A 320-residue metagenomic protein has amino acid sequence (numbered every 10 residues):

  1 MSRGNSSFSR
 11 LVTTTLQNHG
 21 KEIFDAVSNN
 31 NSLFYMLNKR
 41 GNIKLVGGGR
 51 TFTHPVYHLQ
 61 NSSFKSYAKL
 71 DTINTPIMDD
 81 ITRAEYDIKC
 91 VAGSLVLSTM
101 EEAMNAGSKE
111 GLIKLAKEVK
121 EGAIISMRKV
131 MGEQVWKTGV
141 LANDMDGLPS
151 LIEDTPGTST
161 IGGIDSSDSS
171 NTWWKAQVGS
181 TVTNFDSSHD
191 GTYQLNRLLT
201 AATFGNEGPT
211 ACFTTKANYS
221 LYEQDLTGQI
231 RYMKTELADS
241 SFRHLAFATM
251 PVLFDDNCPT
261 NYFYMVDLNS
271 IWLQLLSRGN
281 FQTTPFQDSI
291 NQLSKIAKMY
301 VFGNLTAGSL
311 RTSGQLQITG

Functional and structural regions predicted by a protein language model:
S2-F64, I77, A84-G320: Core alpha/beta structural scaffold of self-assembling particle/tube/pore-forming proteins
K69-D71: N-terminal low-complexity, intrinsically disordered tails enriched in Ser/Pro/Gly and acidic/polar residues
